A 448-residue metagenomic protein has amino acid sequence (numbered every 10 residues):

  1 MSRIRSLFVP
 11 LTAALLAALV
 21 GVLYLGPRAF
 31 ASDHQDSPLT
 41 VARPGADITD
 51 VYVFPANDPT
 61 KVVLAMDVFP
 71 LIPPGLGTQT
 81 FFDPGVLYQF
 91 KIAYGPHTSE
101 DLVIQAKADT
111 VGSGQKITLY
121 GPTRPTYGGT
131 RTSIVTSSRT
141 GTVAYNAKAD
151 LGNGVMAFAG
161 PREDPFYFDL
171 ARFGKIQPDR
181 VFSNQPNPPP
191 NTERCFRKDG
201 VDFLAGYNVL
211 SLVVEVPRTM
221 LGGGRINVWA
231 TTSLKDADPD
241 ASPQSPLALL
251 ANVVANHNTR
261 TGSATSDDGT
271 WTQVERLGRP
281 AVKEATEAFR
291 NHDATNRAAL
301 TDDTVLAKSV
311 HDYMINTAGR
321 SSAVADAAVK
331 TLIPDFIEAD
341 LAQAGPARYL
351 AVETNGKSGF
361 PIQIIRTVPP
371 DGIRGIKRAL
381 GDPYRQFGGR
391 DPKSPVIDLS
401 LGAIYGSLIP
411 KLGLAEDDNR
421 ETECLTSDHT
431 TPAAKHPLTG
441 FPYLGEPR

Functional and structural regions predicted by a protein language model:
M1-L7: N-terminal secretory signal peptides that target proteins for export/translocation
P10-Y24: Bacterial N-terminal signal peptides
G26-R448: Surface-exposed extracytoplasmic segments
